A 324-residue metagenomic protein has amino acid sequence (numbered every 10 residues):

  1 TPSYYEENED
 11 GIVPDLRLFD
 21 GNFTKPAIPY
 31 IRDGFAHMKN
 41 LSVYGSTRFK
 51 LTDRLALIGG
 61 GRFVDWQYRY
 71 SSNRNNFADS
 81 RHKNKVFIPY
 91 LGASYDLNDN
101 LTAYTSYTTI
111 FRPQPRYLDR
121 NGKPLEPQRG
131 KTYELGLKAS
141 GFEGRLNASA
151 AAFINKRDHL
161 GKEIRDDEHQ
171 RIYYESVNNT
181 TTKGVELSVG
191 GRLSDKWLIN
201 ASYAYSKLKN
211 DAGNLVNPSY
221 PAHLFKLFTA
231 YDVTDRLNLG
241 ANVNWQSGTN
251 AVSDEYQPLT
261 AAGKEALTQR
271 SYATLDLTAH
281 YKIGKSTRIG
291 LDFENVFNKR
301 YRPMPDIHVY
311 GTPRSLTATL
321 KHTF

Functional and structural regions predicted by a protein language model:
T1-D96, P113-Q114, L118-R120: Signature of Gram-negative outer-membrane beta-barrel scaffolds
T1-P2, G59-F63, T105-T109, L137 (+4 more regions): Transmembrane beta-barrel strands of outer-membrane/channel proteins
D33-K39, F77-K85, G122-R129, E175-T181 (+3 more regions): Replace "Gram-negative outer membrane beta-barrel proteins" with "bacterial and organellar outer membrane beta-barrel
T47, G59, L91, T105 (+8 more regions): Membrane-embedded beta-strand positions of outer-membrane beta-barrel proteins
R48-D53, F63, K85, A93-D96 (+7 more regions): Residue-level signature of outer-membrane beta-barrel architecture
D53, I154-K156, E175-Y256, K285-R288 (+2 more regions): Gram-negative outer-membrane beta-barrel transporters
D96-Y104, Q128-A204, D292: Membrane-embedded beta-barrel scaffold of Gram-negative outer-membrane proteins
E134-G136, G311-F324: Outer-membrane beta-barrel "beta-signal"
